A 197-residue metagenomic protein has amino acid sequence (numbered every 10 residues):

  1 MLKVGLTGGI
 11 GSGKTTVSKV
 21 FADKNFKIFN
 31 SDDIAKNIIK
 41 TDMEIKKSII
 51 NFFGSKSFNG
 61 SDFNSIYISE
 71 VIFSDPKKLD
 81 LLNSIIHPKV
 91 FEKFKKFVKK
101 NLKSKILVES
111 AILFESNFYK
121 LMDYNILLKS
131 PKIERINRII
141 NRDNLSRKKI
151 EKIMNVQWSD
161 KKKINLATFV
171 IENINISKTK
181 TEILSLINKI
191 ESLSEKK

Functional and structural regions predicted by a protein language model:
V4-L6: Hydrophobic anchor at the beta1->P-loop junction of P-loop NTPases
G9, F21: P-loop (Walker A) phosphate-binding loop of NTP-binding proteins
S12: ATP-binding Walker
T15: Walker A/P-loop
A22-S31, M43-E44: Post-Walker A helix-loop "phosphate-sensing" segment adjacent to the P-loop in P-loop NTPases
F29, N165-T179: Phosphate-binding beta-loop-alpha motif at adenosine-nucleotide cofactor sites
D33-K103: ATP-dependent small-molecule kinase phosphotransfer cores that center on conserved nucleotide phosphate-binding segments
K93-K100, K105-R142: ATP-dependent NMP and nucleoside kinases share a basic, alpha-helical "lid"
